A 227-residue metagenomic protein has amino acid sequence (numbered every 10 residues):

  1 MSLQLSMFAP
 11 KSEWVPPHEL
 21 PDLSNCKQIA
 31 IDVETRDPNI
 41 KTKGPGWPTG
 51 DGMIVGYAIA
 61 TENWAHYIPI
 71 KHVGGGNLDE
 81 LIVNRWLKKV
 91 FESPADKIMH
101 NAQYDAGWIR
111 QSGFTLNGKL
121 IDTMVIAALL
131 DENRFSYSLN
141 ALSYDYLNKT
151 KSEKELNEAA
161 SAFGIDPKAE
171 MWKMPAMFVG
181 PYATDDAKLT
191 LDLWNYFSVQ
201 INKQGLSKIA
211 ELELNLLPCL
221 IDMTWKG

Functional and structural regions predicted by a protein language model:
M1-K41, V83: N-terminal accessory regions of nucleic-acid-interacting proteins
S2-S12, G52-V55, I59-N202, L220-I221: Active-site-proximal helix-loop-helix substrate-binding element of RNase H-like nuclease domains
K27-I29, M53, L217: Residues at beta-strand starts and edge strands
T42-G44, P94, P167, K208 (+1 more regions): Sparse, context-dependent recognition of short Cys/His-centered cofactor- or disulfide-binding micro-motifs
P45-G50: Short consensus segments that form the blades of beta-propeller domains, in both extracellular/periplasmic
K208-G227: Extended, well-ordered alpha-helical scaffold/bundle regions in very large, multi-domain proteins
